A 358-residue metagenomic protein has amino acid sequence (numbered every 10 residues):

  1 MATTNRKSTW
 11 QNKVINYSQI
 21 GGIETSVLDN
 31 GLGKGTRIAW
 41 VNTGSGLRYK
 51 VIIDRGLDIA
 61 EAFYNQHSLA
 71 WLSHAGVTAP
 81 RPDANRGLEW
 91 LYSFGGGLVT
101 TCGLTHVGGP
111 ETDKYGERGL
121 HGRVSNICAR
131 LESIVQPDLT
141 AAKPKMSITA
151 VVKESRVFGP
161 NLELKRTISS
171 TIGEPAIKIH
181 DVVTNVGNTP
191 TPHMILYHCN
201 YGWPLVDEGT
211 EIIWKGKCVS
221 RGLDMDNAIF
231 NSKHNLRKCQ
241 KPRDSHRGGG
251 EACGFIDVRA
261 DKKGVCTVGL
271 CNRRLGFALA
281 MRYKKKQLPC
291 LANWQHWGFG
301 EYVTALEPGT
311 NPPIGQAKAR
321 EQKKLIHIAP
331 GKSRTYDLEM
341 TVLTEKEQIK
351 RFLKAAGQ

Functional and structural regions predicted by a protein language model:
M1-K178, P190-P192, Y201-C239, D257-Q358: Surface-exposed acidic/polar loop and edge beta-strand patches at domain peripheries
H198: An amphipathic, aromatic/His-enriched active-site/gating alpha helix that lines ligand/cofactor pockets
L236-R237, R243-R247: Extended intrinsically disordered or low-complexity segments
G248, A252: Active-site-adjacent pocket scaffolds in enzyme catalytic domains
